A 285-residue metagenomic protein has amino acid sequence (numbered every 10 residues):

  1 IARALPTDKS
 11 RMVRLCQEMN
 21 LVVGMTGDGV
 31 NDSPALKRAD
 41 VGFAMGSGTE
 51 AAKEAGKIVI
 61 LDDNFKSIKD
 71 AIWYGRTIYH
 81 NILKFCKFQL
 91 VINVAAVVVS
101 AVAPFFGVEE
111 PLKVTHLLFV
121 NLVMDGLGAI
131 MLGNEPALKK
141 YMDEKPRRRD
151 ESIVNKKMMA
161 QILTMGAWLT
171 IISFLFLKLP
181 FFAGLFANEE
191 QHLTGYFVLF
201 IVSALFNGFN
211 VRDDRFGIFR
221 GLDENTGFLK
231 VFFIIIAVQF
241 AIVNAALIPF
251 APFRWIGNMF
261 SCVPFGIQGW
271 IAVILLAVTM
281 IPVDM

Functional and structural regions predicted by a protein language model:
I1-G24, A39, G46-R215: Membrane-embedded transport module
I1-N31, K37-D40, I82, P104 (+2 more regions): Cytosolic catalytic headpiece
A4, G27, D62, M124 (+3 more regions): Single, functionally critical "micro-switch" positions that shape active/binding sites and transmembrane helices
A35-L36, A52, L229: PDZ/PDZ-like domain micro-motif
G133, Q191-M285: C-terminal transmembrane module of polytopic membrane proteins
